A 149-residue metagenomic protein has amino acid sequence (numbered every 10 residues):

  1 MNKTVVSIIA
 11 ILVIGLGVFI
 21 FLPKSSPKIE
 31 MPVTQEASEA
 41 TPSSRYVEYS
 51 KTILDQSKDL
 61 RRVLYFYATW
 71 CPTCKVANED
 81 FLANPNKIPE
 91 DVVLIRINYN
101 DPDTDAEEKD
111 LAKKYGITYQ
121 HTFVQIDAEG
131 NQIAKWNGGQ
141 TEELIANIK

Functional and structural regions predicted by a protein language model:
M1-S43, K149: N-terminal targeting signals for export/organelle localization
V6, T118-K149: Non-catalytic, surface beta->alpha helical segment in thiol-disulfide oxidoreductase systems
I53, T73-P89, G139: Typically the conserved alpha-helix immediately C-terminal to a functionally engaged Cys/Sec in thioredoxin-like
L54-C71: Short active-site neighborhood of thiol/selenol oxidoreductases, capturing the structured segment around
V63-L64, L94, F123: Hydrophobic beta-strand anchors of alpha/beta hydrolase catalytic cores
T69-V76, H121-T122: C-type cytochrome heme c attachment motif
N78-P85, E108-A112, I145: Extracytoplasmic/secreted envelope proteins and their assembly/folding machinery, especially bacterial periplasmic
P89-A106: Thiol-based oxidoreductase modules, predominantly thioredoxin-like and allied folds used for disulfide exchange
